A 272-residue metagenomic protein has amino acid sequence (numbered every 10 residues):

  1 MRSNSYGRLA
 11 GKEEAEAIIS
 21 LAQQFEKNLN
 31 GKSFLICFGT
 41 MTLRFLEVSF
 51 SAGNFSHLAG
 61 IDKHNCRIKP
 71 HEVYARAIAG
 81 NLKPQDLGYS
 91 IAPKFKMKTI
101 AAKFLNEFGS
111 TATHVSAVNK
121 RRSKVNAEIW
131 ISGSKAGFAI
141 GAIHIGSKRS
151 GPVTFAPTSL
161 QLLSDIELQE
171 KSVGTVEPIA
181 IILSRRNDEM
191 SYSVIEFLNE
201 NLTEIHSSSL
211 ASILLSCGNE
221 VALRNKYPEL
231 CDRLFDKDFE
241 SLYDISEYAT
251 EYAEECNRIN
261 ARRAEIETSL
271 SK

Functional and structural regions predicted by a protein language model:
M1-N126, W130, A180-K272: An acidic, glycine-rich, mixed-charge low-complexity segment common to nucleic-acid enzymes
K135-E200: Compact beta-sheet-dominated globular domain cores
